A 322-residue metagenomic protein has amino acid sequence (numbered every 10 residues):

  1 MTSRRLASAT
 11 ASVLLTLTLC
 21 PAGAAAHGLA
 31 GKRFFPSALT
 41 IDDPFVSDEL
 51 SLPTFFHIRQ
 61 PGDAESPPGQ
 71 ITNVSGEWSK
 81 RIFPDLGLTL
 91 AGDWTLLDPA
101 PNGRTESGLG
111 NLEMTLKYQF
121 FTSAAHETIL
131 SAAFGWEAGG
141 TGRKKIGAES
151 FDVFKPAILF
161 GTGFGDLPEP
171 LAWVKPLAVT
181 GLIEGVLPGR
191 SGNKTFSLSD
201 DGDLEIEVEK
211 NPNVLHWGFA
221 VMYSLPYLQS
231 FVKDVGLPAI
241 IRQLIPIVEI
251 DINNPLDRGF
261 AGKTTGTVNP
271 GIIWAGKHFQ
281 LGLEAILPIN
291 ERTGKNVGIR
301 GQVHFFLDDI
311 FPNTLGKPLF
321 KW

Functional and structural regions predicted by a protein language model:
M1-A11: Bacterial N-terminal signal peptides that target proteins for export
T10-A11, L15, K117: Low-complexity, intrinsically disordered short peptide segments enriched in small/polar/basic residues
L14-L17, I252: Local alpha-helix boundary/kink/capping signal
T16-A24: C-terminal segment of classical bacterial N-terminal signal peptides
A25-W322: Transmembrane beta-barrel domains of Gram-negative outer membranes and organellar outer membranes
